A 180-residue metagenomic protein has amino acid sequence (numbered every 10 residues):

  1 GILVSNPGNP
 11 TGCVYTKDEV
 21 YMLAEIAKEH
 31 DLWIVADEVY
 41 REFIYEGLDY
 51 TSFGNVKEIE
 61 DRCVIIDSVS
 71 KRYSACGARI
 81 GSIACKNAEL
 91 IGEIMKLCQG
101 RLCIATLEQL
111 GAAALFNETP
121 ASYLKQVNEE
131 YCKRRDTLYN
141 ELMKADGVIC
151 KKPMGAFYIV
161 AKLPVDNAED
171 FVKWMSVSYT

Functional and structural regions predicted by a protein language model:
G1-Y179: PLP-dependent class I/II
